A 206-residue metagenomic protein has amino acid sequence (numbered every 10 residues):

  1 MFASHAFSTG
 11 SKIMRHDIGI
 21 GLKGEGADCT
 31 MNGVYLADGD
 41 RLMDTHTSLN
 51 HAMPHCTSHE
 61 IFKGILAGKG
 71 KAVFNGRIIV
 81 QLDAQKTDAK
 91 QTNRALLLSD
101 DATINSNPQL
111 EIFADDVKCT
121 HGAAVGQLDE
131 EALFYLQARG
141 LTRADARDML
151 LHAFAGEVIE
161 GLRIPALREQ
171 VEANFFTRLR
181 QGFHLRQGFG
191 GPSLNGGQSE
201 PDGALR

Functional and structural regions predicted by a protein language model:
M1-L141, A155, L162-G188, R206: Conserved beta-strand/loop scaffold segments within soluble protein domains that form the structured core and edges
G191-S193, G197: Short Gly/Ser/Thr- and charged-rich N-terminal loops/segments that act as flexible capping/hinge elements
